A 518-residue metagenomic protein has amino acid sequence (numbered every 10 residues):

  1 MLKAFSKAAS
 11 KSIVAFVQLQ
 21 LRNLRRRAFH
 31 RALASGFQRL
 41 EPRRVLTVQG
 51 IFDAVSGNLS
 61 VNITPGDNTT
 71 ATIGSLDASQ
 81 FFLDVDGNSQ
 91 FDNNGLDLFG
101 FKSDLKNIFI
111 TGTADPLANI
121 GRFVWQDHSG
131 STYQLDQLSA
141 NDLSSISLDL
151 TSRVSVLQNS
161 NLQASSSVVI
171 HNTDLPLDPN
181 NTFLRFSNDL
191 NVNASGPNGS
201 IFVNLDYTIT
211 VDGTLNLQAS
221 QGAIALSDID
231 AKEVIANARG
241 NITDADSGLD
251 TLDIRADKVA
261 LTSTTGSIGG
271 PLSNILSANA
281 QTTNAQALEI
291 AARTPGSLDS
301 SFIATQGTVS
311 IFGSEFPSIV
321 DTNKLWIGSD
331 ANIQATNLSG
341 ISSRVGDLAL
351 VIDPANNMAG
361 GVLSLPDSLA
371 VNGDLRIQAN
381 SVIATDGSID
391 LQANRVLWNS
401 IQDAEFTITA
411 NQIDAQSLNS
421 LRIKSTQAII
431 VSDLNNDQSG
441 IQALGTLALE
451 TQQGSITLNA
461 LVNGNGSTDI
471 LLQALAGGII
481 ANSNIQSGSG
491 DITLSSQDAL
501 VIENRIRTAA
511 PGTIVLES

Functional and structural regions predicted by a protein language model:
M1-I51: Subset of Sec-pathway N-terminal targeting signals
V48-S518: Extracellular lectin-like interaction modules
